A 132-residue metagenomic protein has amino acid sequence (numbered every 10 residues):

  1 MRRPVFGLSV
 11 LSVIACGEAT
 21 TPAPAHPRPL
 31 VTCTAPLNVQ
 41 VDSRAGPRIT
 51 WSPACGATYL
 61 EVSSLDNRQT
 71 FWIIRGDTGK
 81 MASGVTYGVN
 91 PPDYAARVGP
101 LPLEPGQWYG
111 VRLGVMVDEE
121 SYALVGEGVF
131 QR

Functional and structural regions predicted by a protein language model:
M1-I14, E18: Sec-dependent bacterial lipoprotein signal peptides
G17-R68, L124-R132: N-terminal non-catalytic regions of secreted/periplasmic and cell-surface proteins
Y59, G79-M81, E119: A short local loop/turn or secondary-structure capping micro-motif enriched for an aromatic residue
L65-T86: Aromatic (tryptophan-biased) beta-strands that constitute blades/sheets of beta-rich domains
K80-G106: Signal that preferentially marks extracellular ectodomain short beta-strand elements of beta-sandwich modules
Q107-L113: Short beta-strand segments enriched for Tyr within beta-sheet-rich domains, predominantly fibronectin type III
V115-A123: Short acidic/polar inter-strand loop motif in beta-rich domains
